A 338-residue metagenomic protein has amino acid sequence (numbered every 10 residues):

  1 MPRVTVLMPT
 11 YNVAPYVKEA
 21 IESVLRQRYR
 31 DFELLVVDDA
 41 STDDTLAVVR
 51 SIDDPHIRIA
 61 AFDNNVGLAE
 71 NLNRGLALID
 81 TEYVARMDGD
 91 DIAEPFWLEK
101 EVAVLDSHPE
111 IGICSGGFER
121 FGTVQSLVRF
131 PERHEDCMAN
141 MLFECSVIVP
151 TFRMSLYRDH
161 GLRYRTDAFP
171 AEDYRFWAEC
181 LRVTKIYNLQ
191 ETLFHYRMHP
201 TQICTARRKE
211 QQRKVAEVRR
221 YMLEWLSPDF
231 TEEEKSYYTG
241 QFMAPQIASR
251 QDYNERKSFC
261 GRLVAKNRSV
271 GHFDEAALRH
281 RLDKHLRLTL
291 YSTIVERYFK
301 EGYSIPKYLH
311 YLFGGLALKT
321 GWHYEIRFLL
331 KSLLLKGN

Functional and structural regions predicted by a protein language model:
M1-L25: N-proximal low-complexity "stem/linker" segments adjacent to membrane-targeting elements
P15-K18, D43-S51, I92, F96: Acidic helix N-cap motif at the loop->helix transition within catalytic regions of sugar-transfer enzymes
D38-A47, N64, D88: A conserved acidic beta->alpha catalytic loop
F62-I79, K100: Glycine-rich, basic loop-to-helix element that forms the pyrophosphate-binding segment of sugar-nucleotide handling
A77, G116, H134-F242: Conserved nucleotide-sugar donor-binding catalytic segment
V84: Short aromatic/hydrophobic "clamp" motif used to bind/position activated sugar donors
F96-V128: Conserved donor NDP-sugar-binding/catalytic core segment of glycosyltransferases
M198-N338: C-terminal subregions of glycosyltransferases and related glycan-biosynthesis enzymes
